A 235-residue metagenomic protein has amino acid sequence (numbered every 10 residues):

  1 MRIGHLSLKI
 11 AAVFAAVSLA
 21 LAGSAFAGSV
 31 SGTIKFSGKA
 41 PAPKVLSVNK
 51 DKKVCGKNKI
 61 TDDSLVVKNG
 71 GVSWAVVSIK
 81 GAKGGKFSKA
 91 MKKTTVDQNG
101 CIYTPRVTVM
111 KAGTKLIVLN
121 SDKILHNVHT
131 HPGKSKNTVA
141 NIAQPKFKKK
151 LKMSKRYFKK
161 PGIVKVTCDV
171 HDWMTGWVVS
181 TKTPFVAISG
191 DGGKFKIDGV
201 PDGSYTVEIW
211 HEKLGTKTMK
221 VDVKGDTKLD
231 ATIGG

Functional and structural regions predicted by a protein language model:
R2-F14: Bacterial N-terminal signal peptides that target proteins for export
V17-L19, D62-D63: A short, compositionally biased domain-edge/stem linker segment
L19-A27: Sec/Tat signal peptide C-region and signal peptidase I cleavage site
F26-G235: Extracytoplasmic copper-binding redox domains, predominantly the cupredoxin/blue-copper superfamily
